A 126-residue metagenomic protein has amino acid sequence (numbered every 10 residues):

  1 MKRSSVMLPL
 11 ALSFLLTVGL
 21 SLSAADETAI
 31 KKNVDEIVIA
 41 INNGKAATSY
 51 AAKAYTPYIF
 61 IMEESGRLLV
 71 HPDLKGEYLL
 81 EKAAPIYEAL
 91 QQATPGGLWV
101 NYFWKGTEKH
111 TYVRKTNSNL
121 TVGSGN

Functional and structural regions predicted by a protein language model:
M1-L10: Bacterial N-terminal signal peptides that target proteins for export
P9-G19: Bacterial N-terminal signal peptides
L20-A24: Sec/Tat signal peptide C-region and signal peptidase I cleavage site
A25-Y58, E64: Juxtamembrane segments flanking the first transmembrane helix of membrane-anchored signal-transduction proteins
E27-N43, D73-N101: Extracytoplasmic/periplasmic sensor domains and loops in membrane signaling proteins
T28-I39, H110-N126: Conserved beta-strands of PAS-like sensory domains
T48-F60, P85-N119: Membrane-proximal, non-catalytic sensory/regulatory domains of signal-transducing membrane proteins
R67-D73: Amphipathic coiled-coil signal-relay and dimerization helices
